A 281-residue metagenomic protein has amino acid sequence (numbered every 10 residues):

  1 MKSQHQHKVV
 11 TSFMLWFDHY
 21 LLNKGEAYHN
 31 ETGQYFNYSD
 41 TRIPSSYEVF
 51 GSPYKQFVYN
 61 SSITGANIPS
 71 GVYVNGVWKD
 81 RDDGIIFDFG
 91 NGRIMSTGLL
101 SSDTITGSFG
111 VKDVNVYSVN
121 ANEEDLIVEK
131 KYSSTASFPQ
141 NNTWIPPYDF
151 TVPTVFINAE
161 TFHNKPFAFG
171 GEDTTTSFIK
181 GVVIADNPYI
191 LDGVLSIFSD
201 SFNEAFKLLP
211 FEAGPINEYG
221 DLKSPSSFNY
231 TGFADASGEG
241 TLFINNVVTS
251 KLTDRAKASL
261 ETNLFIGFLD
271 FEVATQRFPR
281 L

Functional and structural regions predicted by a protein language model:
M1-N30, T161-T175, L222-L281: Short, charged interaction patches at domain edges and termini
K2-T104, S108-A121: Extended beta-strand solenoid/passenger and fiber regions
N23, N30, N37, N60 (+14 more regions): Detector for Asparagine
G76, K130-L195, V248-T262: Short, solvent-exposed beta-alpha or beta-beta edge segments that form flexible loop/patches at the rim of ligand
K79, S101, K112-V114, N164 (+2 more regions): Generic "edge-of-domain/loop-turn" microfeature
I94-S96, G107, A159, V183 (+1 more regions): Hydrophobic side chains in beta-strands
V111-P139: Glycine/proline-rich low-complexity spacer/linker segments in large multi-domain proteins
E124-I127, N141-T154, T174-F178, V182-S237 (+1 more regions): Acidic, Ser/Thr- and Gly-enriched intrinsically disordered low-complexity segments
